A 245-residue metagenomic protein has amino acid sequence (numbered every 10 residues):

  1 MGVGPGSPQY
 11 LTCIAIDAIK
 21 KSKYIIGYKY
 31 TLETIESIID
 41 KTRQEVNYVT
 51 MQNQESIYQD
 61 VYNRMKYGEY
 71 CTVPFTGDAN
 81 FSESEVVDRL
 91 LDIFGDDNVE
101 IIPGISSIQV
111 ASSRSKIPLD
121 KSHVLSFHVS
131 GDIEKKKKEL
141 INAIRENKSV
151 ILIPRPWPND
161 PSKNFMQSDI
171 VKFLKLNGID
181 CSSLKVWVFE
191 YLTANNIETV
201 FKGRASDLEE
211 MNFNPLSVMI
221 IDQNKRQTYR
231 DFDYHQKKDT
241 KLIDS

Functional and structural regions predicted by a protein language model:
M1-I102, V110, D207, L216-I220 (+1 more regions): Class I S-adenosyl-L-methionine
G2-G6, S126, I153-P156, V188: Glycine-rich anion-binding loop/nest that anchors nucleotide
S7, C13, G77, F81-K148 (+2 more regions): Class I SAM-dependent methyltransferase SAM-binding "motif I" and its flanking Rossmann-like core
Y24, T72-V73, E100, H123 (+2 more regions): A structural signal for isolated positions on well-ordered beta-strands in alpha/beta enzyme cores
L32-T34, S106-V110, S130-I133, P158-D160 (+1 more regions): Short gly/pro/ser/thr-enriched loop/turn and capping motifs at secondary-structure boundaries
T42-E45, K116-D120, R204-A205: Short, hinge-like loop/turn segments at secondary-structure boundaries
V49-M51, I102-G104, F127, F189-Y191: Conserved beta-strand termini and adjacent loop/short-helix elements that scaffold enzyme active sites in alpha/beta
E69-C71, I144-S245: A contiguous loop/helix-start segment that scaffolds small-molecule binding in enzyme catalytic cores
